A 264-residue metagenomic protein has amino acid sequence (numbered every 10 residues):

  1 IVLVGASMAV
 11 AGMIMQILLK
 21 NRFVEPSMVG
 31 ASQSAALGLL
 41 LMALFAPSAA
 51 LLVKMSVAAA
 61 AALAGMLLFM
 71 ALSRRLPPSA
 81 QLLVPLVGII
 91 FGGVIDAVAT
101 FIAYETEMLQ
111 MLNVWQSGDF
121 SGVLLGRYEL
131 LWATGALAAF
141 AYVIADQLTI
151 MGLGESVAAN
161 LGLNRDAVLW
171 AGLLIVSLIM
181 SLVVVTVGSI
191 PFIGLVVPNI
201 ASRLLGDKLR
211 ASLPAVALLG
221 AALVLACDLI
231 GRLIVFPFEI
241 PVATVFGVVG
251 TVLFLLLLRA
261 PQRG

Functional and structural regions predicted by a protein language model:
I1-G264: Alpha-helical transmembrane segments in inner-membrane proteins
